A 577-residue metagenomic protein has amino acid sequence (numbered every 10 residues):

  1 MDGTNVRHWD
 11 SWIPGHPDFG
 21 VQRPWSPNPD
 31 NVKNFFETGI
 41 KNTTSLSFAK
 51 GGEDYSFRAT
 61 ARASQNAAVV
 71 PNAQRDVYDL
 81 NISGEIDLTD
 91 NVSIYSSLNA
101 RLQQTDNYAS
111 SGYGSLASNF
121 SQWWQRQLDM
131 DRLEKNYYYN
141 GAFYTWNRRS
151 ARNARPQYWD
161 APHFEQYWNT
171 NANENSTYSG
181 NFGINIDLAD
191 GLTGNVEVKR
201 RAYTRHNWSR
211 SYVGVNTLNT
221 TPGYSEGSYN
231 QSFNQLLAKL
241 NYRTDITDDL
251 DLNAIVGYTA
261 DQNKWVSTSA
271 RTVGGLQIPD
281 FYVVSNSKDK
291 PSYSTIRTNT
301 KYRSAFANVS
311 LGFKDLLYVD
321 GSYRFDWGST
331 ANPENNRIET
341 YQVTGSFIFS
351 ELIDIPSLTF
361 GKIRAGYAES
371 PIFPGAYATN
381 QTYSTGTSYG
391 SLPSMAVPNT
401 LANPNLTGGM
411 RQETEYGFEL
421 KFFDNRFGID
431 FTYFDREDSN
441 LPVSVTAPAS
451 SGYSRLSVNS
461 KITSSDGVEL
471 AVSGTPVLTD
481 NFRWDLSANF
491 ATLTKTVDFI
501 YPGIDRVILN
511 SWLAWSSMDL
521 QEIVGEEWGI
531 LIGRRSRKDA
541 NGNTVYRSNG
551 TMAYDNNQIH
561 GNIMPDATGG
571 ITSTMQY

Functional and structural regions predicted by a protein language model:
M1-P71, A109-G112, Q127, N136-N171 (+3 more regions): Residues embedded in well-ordered regular secondary structure
M1-R23, T89-R126, M130, K135 (+3 more regions): N-terminal, post-signal-peptide soluble/periplasmic segments of Gram-negative outer-membrane pore/transport systems
K50-D54, A63, F313, F422-D424 (+1 more regions): A generic beta-sheet turn/junction motif
S83-V92, S97-L102, N153-S211, P222-E522 (+2 more regions): Extracellular/periplasmic, surface-exposed regions of secreted and cell-surface proteins
Y212-T217: Short, conserved phosphate-binding/catalytic loop or strand-edge motifs used in phosphoryl-/nucleotidyl-transfer
N403, R534-S536, A540-N543: Solvent-exposed beta-strand/coil patches in large extracellular/periplasmic or lumenal scaffold regions
E526-G529, G533-R535, S548, Y554: Long intrinsically disordered, low-complexity, acidic S/T/P-rich regions of large eukaryotic scaffold/adaptor proteins
